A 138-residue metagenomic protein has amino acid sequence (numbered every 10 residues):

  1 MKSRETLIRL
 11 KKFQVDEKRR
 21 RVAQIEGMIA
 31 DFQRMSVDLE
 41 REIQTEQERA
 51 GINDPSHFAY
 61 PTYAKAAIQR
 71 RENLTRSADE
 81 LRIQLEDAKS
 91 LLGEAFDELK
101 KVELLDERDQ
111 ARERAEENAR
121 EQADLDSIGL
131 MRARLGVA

Functional and structural regions predicted by a protein language model:
M1-A138: Charge-rich amphipathic alpha-helical interaction elements
